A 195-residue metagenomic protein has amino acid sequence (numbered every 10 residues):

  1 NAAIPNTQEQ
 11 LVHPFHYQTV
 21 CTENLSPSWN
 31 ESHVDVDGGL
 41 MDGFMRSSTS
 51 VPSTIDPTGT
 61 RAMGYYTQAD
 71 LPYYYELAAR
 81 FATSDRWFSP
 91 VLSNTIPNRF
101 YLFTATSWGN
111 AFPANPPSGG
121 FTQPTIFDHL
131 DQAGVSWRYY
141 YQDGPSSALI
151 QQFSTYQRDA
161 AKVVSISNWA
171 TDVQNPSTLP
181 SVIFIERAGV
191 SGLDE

Functional and structural regions predicted by a protein language model:
N1-E195: N-terminal pro-sequences and low-complexity stem/linker regions of secreted or lumenal proteins
